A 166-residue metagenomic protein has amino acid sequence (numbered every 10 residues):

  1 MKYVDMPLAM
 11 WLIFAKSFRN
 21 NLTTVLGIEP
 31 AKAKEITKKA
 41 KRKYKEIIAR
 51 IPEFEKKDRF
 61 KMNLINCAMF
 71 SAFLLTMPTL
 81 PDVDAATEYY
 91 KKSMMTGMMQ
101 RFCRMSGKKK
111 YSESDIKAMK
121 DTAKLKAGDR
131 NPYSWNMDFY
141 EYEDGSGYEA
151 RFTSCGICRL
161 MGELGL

Functional and structural regions predicted by a protein language model:
M1-G147, G156-L166: N-terminal accessory segment detector
